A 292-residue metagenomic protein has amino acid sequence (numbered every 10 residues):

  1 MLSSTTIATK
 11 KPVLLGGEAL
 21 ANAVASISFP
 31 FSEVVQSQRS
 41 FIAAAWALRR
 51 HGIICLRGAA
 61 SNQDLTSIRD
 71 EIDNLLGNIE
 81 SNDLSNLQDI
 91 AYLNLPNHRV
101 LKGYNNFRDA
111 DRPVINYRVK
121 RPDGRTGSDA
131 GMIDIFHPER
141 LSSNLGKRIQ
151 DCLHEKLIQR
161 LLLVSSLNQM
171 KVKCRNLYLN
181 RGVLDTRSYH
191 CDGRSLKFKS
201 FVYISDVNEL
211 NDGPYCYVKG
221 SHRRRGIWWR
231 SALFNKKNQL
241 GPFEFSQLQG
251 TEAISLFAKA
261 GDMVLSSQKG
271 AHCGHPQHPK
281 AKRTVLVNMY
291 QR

Functional and structural regions predicted by a protein language model:
K10-R50, R57-R187: Non-heme Fe(II)-dependent double-stranded beta-helix
N168-M170, H190-G193, I204-G213, G220-H222: Active-site region of the double-stranded beta-helix
T186-G193, A271-G274: Histidine-centered catalytic micro-motifs
S200, K280-R292: A short hydrophobic beta-strand segment most commonly corresponding to one strand of the jelly-roll/cupin
N208-A271: Double-stranded beta-helix
W228-W229, P276-H278: Short conserved micro-motifs at the rims of enzyme active sites and ligand-binding pockets
